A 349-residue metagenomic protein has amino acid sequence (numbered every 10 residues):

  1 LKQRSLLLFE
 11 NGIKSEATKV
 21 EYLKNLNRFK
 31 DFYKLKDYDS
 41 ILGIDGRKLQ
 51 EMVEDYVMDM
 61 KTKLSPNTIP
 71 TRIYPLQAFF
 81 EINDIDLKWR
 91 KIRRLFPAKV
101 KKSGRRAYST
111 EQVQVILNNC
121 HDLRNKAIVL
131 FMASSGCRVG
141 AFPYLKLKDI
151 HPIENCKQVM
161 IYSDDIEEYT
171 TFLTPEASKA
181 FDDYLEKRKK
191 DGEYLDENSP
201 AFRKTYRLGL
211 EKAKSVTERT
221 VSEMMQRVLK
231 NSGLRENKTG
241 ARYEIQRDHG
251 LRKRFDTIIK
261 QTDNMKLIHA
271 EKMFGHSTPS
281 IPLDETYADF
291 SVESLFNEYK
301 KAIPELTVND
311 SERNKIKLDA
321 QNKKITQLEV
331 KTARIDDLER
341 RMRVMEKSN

Functional and structural regions predicted by a protein language model:
N11-D86, L173: Non-catalytic DNA-binding core/recognition domains of DNA-processing enzymes
Q50-E54, I85-V115, Y162, T205-A213: Flexible interdomain linker/hinge and immediately adjacent N-terminus of the catalytic tyrosine-recombinase domain
A107, D165, Q261, M273-N322: Catalytic-site neighborhood detector that most strongly recognizes the C-terminal catalytic loop/helix of tyrosine
T110-V139, R252: Basic, Lys/Arg- and aromatic-enriched nucleic-acid-binding interface segment
M132-N155, L267-K272: Short, charged phosphate-coordinating catalytic segments
Y144-K190, E197: Conserved tyrosine-mediated DNA breakage-rejoining catalytic core shared by Y-recombinases
P175-R242: Active-site/catalytic core of tyrosine-dependent DNA strand-transfer enzymes
S222-K272, H276-S280: Short, basic (Lys/Arg/His-rich) helix/loop patches that form interaction surfaces in the mid-to-C-terminal regions
